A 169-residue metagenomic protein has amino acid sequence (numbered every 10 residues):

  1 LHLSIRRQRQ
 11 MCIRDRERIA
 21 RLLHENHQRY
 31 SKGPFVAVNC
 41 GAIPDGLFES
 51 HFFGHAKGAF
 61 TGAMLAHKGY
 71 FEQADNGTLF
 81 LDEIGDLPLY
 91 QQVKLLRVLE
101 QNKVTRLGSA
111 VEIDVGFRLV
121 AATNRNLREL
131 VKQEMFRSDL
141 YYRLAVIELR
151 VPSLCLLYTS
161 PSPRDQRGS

Functional and structural regions predicted by a protein language model:
L1-R9, I13, Y158-S169: Single conserved hydrophobic/aromatic residue that forms the stacking wall/gate of nucleotide- or nucleobase-binding
L3, R29, L65, F71-Q73 (+1 more regions): Short, flexible hinge/linker loops that cap or flank conserved catalytic cores
R7-Q10, R14-T61, E72-P88, S153-L156: Conserved post-Walker A coupling segment in P-loop NTPases
R21-E25, R97, Y142: CheY-like receiver
R29-G33, G108-R118, N126-P161: Nucleotide-binding/hydrolysis machinery
V38, A122, L149: Short glycine/serine/threonine-enriched helix-capping/active-site loop that flanks the nucleotide-sugar donor pocket
D45-S50, F71-E100, F117, A121 (+1 more regions): Conserved AAA+/SF3 P-loop NTPase catalytic/coupling segment centered on the Walker-B
A66, V93-I113: Substrate-gripping "pore-loop 1 plus following alpha2 helix"
